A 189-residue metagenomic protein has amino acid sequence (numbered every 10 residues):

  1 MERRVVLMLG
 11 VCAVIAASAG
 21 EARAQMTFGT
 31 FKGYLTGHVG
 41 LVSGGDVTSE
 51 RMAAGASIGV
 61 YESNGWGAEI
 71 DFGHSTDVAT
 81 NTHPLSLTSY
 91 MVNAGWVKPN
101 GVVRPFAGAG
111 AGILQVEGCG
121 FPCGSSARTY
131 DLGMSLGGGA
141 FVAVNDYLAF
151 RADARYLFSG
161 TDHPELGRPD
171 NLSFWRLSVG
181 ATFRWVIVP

Functional and structural regions predicted by a protein language model:
M1-G29, V186-P189: Cleavable N-terminal export/targeting peptides
Q25, V60-M134, V142-V144, F150 (+1 more regions): Gram-negative (and chloroplast) outer-membrane scaffold detector with strong preference for beta-barrel transmembrane
M26-S43, P105-A107: Transmembrane beta-strand segments of Gram-negative outer membrane beta-barrel proteins
K32-H38, D71-T76, V116-G120, L157-H163: Flexible, solvent-exposed coil segments and beta strand-coil junctions, predominantly the extracellular/periplasmic
S43-M52, T80-P84, L166: Solvent-exposed loop/turn segments connecting transmembrane beta-strands in outer-membrane beta-barrel proteins
S49-A56, S89-M91: Short amphipathic alpha-helical segment that frequently serves as the phosphate-/nucleotide-binding helix
G167-W175: Individual transmembrane alpha-helices with interfacial aromatic-anchor signatures
